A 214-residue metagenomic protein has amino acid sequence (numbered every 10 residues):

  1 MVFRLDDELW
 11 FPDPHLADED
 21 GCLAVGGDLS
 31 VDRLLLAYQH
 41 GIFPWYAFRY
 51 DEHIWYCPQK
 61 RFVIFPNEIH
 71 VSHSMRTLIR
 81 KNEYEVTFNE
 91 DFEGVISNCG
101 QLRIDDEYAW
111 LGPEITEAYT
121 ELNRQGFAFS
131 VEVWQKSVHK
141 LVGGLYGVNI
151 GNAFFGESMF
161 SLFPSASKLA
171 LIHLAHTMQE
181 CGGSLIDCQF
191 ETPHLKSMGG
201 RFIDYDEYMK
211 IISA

Functional and structural regions predicted by a protein language model:
M1-A214: N-acyltransferase acceptor-side catalytic subdomain
